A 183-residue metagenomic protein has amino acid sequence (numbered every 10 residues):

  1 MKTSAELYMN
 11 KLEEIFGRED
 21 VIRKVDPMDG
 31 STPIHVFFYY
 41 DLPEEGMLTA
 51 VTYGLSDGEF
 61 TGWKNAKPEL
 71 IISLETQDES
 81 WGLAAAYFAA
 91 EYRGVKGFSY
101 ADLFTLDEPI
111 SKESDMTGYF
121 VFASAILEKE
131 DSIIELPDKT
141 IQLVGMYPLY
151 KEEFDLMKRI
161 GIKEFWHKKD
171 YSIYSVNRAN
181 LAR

Functional and structural regions predicted by a protein language model:
M1-K67, E75-R183: Acidic, proline/glycine-rich low-complexity IDRs
